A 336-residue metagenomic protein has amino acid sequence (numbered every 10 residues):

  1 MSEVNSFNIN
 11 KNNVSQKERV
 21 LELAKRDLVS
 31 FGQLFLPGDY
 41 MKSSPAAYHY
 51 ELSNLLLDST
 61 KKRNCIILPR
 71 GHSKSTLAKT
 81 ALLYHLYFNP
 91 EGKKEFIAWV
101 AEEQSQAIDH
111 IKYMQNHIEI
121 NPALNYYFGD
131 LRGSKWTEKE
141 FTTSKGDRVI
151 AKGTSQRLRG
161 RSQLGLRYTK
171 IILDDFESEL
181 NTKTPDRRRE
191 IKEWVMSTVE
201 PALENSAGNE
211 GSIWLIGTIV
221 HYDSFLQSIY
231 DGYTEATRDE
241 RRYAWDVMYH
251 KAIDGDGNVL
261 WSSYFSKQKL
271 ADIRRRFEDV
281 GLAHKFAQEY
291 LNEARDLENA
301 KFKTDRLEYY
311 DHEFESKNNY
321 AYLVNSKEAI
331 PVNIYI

Functional and structural regions predicted by a protein language model:
M1-K62, Y322-V332: N-terminal accessory segments
K61-A81: Walker A/P-loop
T76-K79, I108-K112, D223-Y230: A short acidic (Asp/Glu
A78-E91: Walker A/P-loop NTP-binding motif
V100-S155: Conserved nucleotide-state-sensing and coupling region of NTP-binding domains
E138-T198: Conserved RecA-like ASCE ATPase "motif II neighborhood" in helicase/translocase motors
K183-N258: ASCE P-loop NTPase helicase motor core
G257-I336: ATPase catalytic-site recognition across NTP-hydrolyzing enzymes
